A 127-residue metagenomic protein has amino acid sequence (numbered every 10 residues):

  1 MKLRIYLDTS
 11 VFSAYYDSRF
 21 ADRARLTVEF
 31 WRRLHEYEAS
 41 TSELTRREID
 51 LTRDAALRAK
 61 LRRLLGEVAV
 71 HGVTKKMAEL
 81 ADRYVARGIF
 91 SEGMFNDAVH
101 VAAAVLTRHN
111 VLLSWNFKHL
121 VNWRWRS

Functional and structural regions predicted by a protein language model:
M1-T41, E48-R62, A86-E92: Short, well-structured N-terminal submotif of metal-dependent ribonuclease cores
S42-L44, W115: Cofactor-binding loop segments of dinucleotide-utilizing enzymes, especially the Rossmann-like FAD- and NAD(P)+-binding
A69-S127: Active-site neighborhoods of divalent-metal-dependent phosphate/nucleic-acid chemistry enzymes
